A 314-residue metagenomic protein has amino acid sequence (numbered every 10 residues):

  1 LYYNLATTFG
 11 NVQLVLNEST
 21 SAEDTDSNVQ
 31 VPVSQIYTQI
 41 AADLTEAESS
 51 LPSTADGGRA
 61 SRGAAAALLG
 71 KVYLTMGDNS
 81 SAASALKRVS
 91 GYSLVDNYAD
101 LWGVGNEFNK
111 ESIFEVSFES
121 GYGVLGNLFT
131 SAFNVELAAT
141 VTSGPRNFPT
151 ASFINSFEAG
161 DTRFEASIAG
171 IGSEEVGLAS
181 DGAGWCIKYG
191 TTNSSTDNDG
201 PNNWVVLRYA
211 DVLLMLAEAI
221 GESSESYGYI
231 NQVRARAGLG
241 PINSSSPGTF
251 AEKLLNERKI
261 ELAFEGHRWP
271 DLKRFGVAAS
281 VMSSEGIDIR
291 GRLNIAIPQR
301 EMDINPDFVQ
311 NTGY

Functional and structural regions predicted by a protein language model:
L1-L14, I36-L51, G58-V89, F114 (+2 more regions): Extended, hydrophobic/aromatic-rich amphipathic alpha-helical segments that build helical scaffolds
T8-S34: Short coil/linker segments at helix-helix boundaries
V12, Y37, A41-E48, R59-E175 (+1 more regions): An aromatic- and glycine-enriched ligand-binding surface/loop that stacks and positions planar moieties
E18-A22, R88-G91, I230-L239: Short edge-strand/loop segments of extracellular domains
N28-V33, T54-R59, G103, S195-V206: Solvent-exposed loop and edge beta-strand segments that line ligand/cofactor-binding and catalytic clefts
Q39, G103-F153, D199, W204 (+2 more regions): Long, intrinsically disordered, low-complexity segments
S53-A60, N97-Y98, P241-S246: Surface-exposed patches in mature extracellular/periplasmic domains of secreted proteins
S152-R208: Flexible, polar/acidic helix-loop-strand segments at domain edges
